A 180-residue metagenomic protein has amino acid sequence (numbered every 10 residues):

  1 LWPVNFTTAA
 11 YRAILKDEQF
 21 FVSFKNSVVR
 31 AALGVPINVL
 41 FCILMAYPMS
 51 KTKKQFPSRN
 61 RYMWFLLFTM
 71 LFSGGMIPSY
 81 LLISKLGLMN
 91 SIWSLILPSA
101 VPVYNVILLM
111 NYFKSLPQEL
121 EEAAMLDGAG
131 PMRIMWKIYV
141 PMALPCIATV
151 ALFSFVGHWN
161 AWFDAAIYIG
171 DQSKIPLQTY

Functional and structural regions predicted by a protein language model:
L1-Y180: A hydrophobic, multi-pass inner-membrane permease signature
